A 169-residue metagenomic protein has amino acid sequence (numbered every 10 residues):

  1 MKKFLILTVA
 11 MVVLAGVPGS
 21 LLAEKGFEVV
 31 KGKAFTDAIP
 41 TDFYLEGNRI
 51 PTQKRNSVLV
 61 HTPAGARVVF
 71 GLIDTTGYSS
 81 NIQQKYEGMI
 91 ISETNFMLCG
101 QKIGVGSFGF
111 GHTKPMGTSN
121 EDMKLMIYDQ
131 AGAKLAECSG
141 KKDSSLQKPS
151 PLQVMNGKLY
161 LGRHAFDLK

Functional and structural regions predicted by a protein language model:
M1-F4: Positively charged n-region of N-terminal signal peptides that target proteins for export
T8-G16: Bacterial N-terminal signal peptides
V13, F27-K31, V105: General structural signal for secondary-structure boundaries
L14, G111-H112, D143-S145: Generic secondary-structure boundary signal with a strong preference for alpha-helix termini
V17-P18, S107: Residue-level recognition of conserved structural "scaffold" positions that shape functional pockets and channels
P18-G19, M116: Residue-level signature of transmembrane alpha-helix interfaces in integral membrane proteins
L21-N81, F96, Q130-K169: Primarily secretory-pathway and cell-envelope proteins
T75-Y128: Mid-length scaffold segments of soluble, non-membrane domains
